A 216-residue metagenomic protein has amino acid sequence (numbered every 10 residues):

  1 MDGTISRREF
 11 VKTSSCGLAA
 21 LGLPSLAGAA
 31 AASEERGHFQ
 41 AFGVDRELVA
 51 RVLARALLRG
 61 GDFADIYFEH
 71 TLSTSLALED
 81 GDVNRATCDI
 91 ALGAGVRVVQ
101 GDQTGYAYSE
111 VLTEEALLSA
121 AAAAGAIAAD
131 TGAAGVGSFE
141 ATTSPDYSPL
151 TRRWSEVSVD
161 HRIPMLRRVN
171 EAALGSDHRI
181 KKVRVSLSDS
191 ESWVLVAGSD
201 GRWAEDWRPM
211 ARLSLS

Functional and structural regions predicted by a protein language model:
D2-S216: Active-site bordering "gate/hinge" segments that shape substrate access to catalytic or cofactor-binding pockets
